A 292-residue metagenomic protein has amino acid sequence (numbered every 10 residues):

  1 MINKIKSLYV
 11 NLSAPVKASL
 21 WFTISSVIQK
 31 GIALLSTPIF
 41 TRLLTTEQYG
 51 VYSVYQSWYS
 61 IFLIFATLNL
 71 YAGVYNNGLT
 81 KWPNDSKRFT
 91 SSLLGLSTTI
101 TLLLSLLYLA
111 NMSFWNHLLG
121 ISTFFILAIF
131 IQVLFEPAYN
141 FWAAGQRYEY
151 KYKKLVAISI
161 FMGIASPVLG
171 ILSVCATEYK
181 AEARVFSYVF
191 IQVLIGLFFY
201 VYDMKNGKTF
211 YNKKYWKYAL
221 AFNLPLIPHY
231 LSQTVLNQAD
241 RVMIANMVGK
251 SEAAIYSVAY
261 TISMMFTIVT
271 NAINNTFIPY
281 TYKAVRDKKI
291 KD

Functional and structural regions predicted by a protein language model:
M1-P15, K153-A157, A181-S187, G196-N237 (+2 more regions): Interhelical loop/hinge segments that connect adjacent transmembrane helices in multipass membrane
L8-Y9, P15, L44-Y55, T80-S92 (+3 more regions): Membrane-interface helix-capping segments at transmembrane helix termini in multi-pass transporters
N11-Y71, G163-P167, A221-K250: Signature of the first transmembrane helix
Q56-I64, Q233, Y256-N275: Transmembrane helix-bundle signature of multi-pass secondary active exporters and lipid flippases
I61, F65, T98, L102 (+7 more regions): Alpha-helical transmembrane segments of multi-pass membrane proteins
A66-P83, F266-K288: Helix-loop junctions and terminal segments of transmembrane helices in multi-pass membrane transport/translocation
N77, W82, F135-A157, G207: Membrane-interface junctions at transmembrane-helix termini in multi-pass inner-membrane proteins
L127, V156-K205, Y260-S263: Hydrophobic alpha-helical transmembrane segments
